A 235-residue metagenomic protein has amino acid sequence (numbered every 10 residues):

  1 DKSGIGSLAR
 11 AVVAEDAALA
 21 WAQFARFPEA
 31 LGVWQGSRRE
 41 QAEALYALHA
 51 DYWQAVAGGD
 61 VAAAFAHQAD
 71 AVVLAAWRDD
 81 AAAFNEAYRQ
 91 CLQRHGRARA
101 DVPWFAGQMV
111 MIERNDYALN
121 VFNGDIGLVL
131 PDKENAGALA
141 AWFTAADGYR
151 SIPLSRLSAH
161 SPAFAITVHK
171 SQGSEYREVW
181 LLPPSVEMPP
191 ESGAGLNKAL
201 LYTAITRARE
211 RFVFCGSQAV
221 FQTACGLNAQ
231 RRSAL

Functional and structural regions predicted by a protein language model:
D1-L119, L130-E134, A140: Conserved helicase motor core of P-loop NTPases
D125-L235: C-terminal accessory regions
